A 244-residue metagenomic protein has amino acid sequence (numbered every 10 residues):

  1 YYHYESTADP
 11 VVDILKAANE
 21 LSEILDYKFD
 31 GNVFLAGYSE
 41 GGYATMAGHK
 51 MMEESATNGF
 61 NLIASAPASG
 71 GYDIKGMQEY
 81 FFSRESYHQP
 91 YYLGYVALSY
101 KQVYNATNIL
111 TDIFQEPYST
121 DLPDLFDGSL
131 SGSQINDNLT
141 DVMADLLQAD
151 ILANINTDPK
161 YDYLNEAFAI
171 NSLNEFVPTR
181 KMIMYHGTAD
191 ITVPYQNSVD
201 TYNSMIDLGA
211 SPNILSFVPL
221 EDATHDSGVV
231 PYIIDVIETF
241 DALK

Functional and structural regions predicted by a protein language model:
Y1-S6, A36-E40, I155, T224-S227: Alpha-helix capping and helix-loop boundary segments enriched in small/acidic/polar residues
Y2-I24: Alpha/beta-hydrolase active-site loop
K16-H88: Primarily recognizes the serine-hydrolase "nucleophile elbow" in alpha/beta-hydrolase and SGNH/GDSL folds
L35, P178, I183-D190: Short beta-strand/loop motif that positions the catalytic acidic residue of the alpha/beta-hydrolase fold
G48, R180-M182, P194-I206: Short alpha-helix in the alpha/beta-hydrolase fold that links the catalytic acid
A68-E175: Accessory cap/linker subdomain of secreted extracellular hydrolases
I74, T188-P194: Acidic catalytic loop of the alpha/beta-hydrolase fold
E79, K160, N165-A167, T192 (+2 more regions): C-terminal catalytic histidine-bearing segment of alpha/beta-hydrolase fold enzymes
